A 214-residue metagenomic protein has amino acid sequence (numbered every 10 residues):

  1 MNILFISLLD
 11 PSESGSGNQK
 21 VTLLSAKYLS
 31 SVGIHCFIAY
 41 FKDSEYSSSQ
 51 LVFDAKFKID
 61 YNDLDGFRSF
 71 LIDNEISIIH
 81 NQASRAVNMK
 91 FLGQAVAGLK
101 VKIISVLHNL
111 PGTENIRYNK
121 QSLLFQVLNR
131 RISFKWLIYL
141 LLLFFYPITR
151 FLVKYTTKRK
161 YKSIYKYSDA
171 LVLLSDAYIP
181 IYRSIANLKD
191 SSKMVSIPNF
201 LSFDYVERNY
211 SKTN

Functional and structural regions predicted by a protein language model:
M1-L4: Extreme N-terminal starter segment of soluble prokaryotic enzymes
S7-G15, K20-N62, S69: N-terminal strand-loop element at the rim of the active site of nucleotide-sugar-dependent glycosyltransferases
N18-V21, F41, Q82, T156-T157 (+2 more regions): Replace "coordinates the UDP/GDP/TDP-sugar" with "coordinates nucleotide-activated sugar donors
I78, A97-L143, M194: Active-site proximal beta-strand in glycosyltransferases
N81-N88, L107: Short His-centered aromatic/hydrophobic patch
P111, V127-L171: Membrane-proximal helix-turn-helix segments that form the acceptor-binding/catalytic region of lipid-linked
R150-K193, L201-F203: A short, active-site helix/loop in glycosyltransferases that binds the activated sugar's phosphate group
V206-N214: A short helix/loop element that forms part of the nucleotide-sugar donor recognition site in Leloir-type
